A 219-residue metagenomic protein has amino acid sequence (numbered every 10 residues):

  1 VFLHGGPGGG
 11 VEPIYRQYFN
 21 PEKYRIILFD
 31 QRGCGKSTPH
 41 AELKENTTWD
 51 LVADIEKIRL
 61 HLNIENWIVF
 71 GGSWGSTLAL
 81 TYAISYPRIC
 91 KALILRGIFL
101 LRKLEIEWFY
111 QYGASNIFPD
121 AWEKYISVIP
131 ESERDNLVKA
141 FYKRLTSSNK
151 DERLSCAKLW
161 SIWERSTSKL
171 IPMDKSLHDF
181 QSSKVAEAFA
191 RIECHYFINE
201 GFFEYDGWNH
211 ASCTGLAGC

Functional and structural regions predicted by a protein language model:
V1-P39: Conserved HGGG/HGGXW glycine-rich cap/lid loop of the alpha/beta-hydrolase fold
H40-V52, L104-G113: Catalytic nucleophile-loop/oxyanion-hole region of alpha/beta-hydrolase and closely related hydrolase-like folds
W49-I68: Conserved acidic catalytic loop of the alpha/beta-hydrolase fold
V69-G71, R96: Short beta-strand immediately N-terminal to the catalytic nucleophile in serine-hydrolase-like folds
S76-P87, L93: Short glycine-enriched nucleophile-adjacent loop and the immediately C-terminal alpha-helix near the catalytic center
R88-F141: A catalytic-pocket lid/entrance helix-loop region that shapes and gates access to the active site across common
A140-L177: Accessory cap/linker subdomain of secreted extracellular hydrolases
T167-C219: Conserved serine/cysteine hydrolase catalytic core
